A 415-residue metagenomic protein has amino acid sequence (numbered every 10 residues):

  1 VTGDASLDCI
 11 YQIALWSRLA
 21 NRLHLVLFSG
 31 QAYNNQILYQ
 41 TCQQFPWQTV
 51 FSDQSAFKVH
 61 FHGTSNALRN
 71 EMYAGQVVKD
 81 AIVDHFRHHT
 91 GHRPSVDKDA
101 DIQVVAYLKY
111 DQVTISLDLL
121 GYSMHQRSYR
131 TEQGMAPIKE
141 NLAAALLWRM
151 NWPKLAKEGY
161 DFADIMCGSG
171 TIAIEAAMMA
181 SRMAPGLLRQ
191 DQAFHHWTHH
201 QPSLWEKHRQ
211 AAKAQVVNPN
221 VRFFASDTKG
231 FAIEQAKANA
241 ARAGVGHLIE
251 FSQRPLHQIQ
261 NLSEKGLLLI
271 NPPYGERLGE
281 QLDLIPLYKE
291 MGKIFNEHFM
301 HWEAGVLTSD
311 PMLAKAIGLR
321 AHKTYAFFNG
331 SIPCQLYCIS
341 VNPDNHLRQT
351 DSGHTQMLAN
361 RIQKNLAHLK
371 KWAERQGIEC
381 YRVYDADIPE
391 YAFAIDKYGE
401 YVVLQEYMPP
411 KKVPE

Functional and structural regions predicted by a protein language model:
V1-A20, F61, S65-Y73, L108-A163 (+2 more regions): S-adenosyl-L-methionine
V1-I102, S340-D396, Q405, P410-K411: Non-catalytic nucleic-acid substrate-recognition regions in nucleic-acid-modifying enzymes
P46-F51, Q258-K265: Short amphipathic alpha-helix with an adjacent loop that forms part of the alpha/beta core around
V59, A106, N271, M291 (+1 more regions): Residue-level signal for inorganic ion chemistry
Y107-K109, N329-S331, R375, D385-I388: A short catalytic or substrate-binding loop motif that flags glycine-/basic-rich loops and adjacent residues that bind
I138-Q260, D283: Conserved S-adenosyl-L-methionine
A145, P414-E415: Internal alpha/beta scaffold segment
N220-R222, S226-N239, E250, Q260-N261 (+2 more regions): Conserved Class I SAM-dependent methyltransferase catalytic core
